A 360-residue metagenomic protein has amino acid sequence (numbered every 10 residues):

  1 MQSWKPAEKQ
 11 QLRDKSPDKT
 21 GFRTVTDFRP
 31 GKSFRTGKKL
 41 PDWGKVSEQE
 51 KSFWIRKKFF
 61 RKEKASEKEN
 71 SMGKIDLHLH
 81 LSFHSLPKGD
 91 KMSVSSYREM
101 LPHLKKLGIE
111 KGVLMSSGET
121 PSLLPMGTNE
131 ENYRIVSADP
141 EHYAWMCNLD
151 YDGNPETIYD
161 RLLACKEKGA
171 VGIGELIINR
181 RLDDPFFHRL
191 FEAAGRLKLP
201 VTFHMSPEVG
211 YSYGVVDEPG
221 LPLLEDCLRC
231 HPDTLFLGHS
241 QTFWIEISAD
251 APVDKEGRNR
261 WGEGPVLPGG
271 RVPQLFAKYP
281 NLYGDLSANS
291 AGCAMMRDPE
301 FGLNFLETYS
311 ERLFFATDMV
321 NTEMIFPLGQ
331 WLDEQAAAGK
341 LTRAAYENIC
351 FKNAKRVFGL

Functional and structural regions predicted by a protein language model:
P17, R23, R29, S33-R35 (+2 more regions): Compositionally biased, intrinsically disordered low-complexity segments enriched in Pro/Arg/Gln/His
K62-E63, E67-K111, S310-F314, V320-L360: Mid-to-C-terminal alpha-helical segments outside catalytic/metal-binding sites
K74-L77, V113-S116, M146-N148, G174 (+3 more regions): Active-site neighborhood of phospho(di)ester-bond hydrolases with catalytic His/Asp-centered motifs
S85-S95, G118-G127, D150-T157, I178-P185 (+4 more regions): Acidic-and-aromatic substrate-binding clefts and catalytic sites of carbohydrate-active enzymes
K91, R98-S122, H142-D150, V171-E175: Divalent metal-dependent hydrolysis catalytic cores, especially in the metallo-beta-lactamase
S95-L101, L124-R134, T157-R161, G220-E225 (+2 more regions): Alpha-helical scaffolding within the catalytic cores of extracellular/periplasmic polymer-degrading hydrolases
L123-P219: Active-site gating/metal-coordination segments in enzymes
V171-G172, D184-F315: Catalytic pocket-lining loop regions of alpha/beta-barrel enzymes, especially the amidohydrolase/enolase/GH5 lineages
